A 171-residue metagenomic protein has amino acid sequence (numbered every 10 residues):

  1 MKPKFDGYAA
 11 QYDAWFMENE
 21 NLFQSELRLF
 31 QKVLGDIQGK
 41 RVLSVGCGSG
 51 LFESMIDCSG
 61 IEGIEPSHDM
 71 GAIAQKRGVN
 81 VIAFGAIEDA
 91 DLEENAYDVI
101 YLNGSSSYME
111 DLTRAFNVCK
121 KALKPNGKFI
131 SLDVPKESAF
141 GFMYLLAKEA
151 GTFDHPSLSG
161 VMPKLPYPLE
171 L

Functional and structural regions predicted by a protein language model:
M1-I37, L51-M55, M70-I73: Conserved class I S-adenosyl-L-methionine
G39-G48: Conserved class I S-adenosyl-L-methionine
G48-D89: Class I SAM-dependent methyltransferase SAM/SAH-binding core
Y101: A conserved beta-strand element that flanks and buttresses the S-adenosyl-L-methionine
G104-S105: Short catalytic micro-motifs in class I SAM-dependent methyltransferases
T113-P125: A short glycine-rich, Lys/Arg-flanked "PGG" loop and its adjoining helix->strand segment in the class I
I130-S157: Conserved class I S-adenosyl-L-methionine
K164-L171: Short alpha-helix
